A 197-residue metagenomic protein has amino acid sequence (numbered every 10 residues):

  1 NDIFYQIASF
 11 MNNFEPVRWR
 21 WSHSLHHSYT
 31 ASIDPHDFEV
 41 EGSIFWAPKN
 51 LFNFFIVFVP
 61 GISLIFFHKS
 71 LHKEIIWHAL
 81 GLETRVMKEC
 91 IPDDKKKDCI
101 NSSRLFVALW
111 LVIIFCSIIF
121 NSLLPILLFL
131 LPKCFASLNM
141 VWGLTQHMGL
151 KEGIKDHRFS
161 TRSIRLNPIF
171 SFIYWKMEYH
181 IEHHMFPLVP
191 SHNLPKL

Functional and structural regions predicted by a protein language model:
N1, W19-A31, W142-K151, I173-V189: Histidine-centered catalytic micro-motifs
D2, N139-L144, S160-L166: Active-site Asp-x-Gly
I3-Q6, N121, G153, M177: General secondary-structure edge motif
Q6-I126, S191-K196: Non-catalytic, topology-defining segments of multipass membrane proteins
Q6-V17, P132-A136, R165-K176: Membrane-embedded alpha-helical segments that form the functional core of polytopic membrane enzymes, especially those
E15-W19, S63-L71, L128-K155, H180: Transmembrane alpha-helical segments that form the membrane-embedded catalytic/substrate-channel core of multi-pass
V107-W110, I114, Q146, L150-G153 (+2 more regions): N-proximal short alpha-helices
K155-L197: Long, positively charged, glycine-interspersed low-complexity recognition regions
